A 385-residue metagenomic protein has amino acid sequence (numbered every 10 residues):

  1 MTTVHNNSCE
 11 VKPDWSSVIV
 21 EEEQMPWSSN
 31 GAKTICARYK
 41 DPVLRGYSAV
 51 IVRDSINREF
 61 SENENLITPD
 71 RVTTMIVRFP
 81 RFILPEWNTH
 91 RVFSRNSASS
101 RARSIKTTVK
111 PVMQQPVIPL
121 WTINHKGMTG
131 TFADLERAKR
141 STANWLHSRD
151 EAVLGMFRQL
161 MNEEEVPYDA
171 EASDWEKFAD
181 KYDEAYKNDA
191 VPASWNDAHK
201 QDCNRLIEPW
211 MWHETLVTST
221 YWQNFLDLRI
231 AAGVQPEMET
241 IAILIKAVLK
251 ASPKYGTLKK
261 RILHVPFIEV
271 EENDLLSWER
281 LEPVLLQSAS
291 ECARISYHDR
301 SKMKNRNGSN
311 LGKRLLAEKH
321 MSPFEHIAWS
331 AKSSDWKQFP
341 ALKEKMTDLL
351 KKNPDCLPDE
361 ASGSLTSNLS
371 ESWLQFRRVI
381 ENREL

Functional and structural regions predicted by a protein language model:
M1-L385: A conserved ligand/cofactor-binding region detector
